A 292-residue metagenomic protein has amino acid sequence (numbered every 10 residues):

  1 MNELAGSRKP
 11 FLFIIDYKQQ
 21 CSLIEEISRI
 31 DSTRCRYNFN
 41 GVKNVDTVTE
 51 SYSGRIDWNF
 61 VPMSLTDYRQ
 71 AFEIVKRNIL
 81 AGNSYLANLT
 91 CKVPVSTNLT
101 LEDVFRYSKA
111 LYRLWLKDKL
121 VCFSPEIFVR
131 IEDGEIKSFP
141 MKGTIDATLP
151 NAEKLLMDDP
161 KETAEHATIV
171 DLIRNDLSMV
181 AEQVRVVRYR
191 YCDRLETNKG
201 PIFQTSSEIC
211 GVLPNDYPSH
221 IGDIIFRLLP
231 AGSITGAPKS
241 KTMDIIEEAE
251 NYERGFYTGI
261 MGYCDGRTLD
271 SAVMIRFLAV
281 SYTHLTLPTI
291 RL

Functional and structural regions predicted by a protein language model:
M1-L285: Extended alpha-helical targeting/anchoring segments, especially N-terminal organellar/secretory targeting helices
H284-L292: Single conserved hydrophobic/aromatic residue that forms the stacking wall/gate of nucleotide- or nucleobase-binding
